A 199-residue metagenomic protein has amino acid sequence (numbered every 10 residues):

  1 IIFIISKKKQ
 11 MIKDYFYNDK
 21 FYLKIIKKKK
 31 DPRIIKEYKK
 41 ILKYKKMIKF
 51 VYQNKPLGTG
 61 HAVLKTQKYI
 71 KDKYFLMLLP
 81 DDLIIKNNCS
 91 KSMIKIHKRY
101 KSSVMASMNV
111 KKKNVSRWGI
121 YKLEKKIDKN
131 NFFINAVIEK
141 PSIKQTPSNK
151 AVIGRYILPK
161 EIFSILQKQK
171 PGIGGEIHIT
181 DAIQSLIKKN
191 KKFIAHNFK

Functional and structural regions predicted by a protein language model:
I1-K7: Short beta-strand/loop segment that forms part of the nucleotide-sugar
I4, V51-N54, G154: Small/polar loops that bind or transfer phosphate-bearing groups
K8-K9, D82-I84, V110-K112, P141 (+2 more regions): Glycine-rich beta-alpha junction loops
M11-D14, Y22-I25, I34-E124, Q167-Q169: Conserved beta-loop-beta/alpha segment of the NTase-like Rossmann-fold superfamily that binds/positions NTPs
L76, S90, I94, K98 (+1 more regions): Catalytic-core segments of class I nucleotidyltransferases/pyrophosphorylases that form NMP-activated intermediates
